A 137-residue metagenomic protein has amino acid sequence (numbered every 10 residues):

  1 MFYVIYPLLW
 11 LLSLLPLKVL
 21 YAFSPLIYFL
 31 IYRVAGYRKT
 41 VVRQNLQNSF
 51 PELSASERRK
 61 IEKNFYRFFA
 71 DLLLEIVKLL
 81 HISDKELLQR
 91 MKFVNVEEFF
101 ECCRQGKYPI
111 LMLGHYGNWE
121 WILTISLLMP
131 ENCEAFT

Functional and structural regions predicted by a protein language model:
M1-L113: Membrane-anchoring hydrophobic helices of lipid-metabolizing enzymes
Q105-T137: Catalytic core of membrane glycerolipid acyltransferases/transacylases, capturing the structured, soluble-facing
